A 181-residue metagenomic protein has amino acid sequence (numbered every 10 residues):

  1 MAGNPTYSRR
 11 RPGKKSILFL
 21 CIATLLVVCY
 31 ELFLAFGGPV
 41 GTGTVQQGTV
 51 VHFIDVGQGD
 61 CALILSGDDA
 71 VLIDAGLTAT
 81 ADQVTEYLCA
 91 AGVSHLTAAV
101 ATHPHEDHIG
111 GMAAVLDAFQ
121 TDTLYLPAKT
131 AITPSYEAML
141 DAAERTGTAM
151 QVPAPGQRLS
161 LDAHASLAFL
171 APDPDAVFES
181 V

Functional and structural regions predicted by a protein language model:
A2-V181: Non-globular, low-confidence helical/coil segments that flank catalytic cores
